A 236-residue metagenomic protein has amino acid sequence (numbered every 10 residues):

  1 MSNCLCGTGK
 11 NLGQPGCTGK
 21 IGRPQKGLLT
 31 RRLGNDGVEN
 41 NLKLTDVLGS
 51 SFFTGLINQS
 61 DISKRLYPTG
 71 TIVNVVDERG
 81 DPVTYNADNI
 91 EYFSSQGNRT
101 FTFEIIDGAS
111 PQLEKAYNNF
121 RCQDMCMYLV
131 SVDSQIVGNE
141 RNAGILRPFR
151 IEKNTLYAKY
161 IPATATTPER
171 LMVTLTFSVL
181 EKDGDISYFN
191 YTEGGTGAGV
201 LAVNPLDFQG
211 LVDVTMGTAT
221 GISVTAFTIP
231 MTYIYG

Functional and structural regions predicted by a protein language model:
M1-T102, P148-P168: Solvent-exposed edge beta-strands and adjacent loop segments that serve as assembly or binding interfaces
D77-R79, V130-D183: Short beta-strand and beta-hairpin "edge-sheet" elements
T100-E104, M172-T176, S223-A226: Beta-strand secondary-structure signal
I106-R147: Short, acidic/charged, Gly/Pro-enriched secondary-structure junctions
A116-C126, Y188-T196, A202, G236: Extended Gly/Ser/Thr-rich low-complexity repeat segments, especially those forming or decorating extracellular
E181-M216: Surface-exposed beta-loop interaction hotspot
G210-Y235: Beta-strand-rich structural segments
